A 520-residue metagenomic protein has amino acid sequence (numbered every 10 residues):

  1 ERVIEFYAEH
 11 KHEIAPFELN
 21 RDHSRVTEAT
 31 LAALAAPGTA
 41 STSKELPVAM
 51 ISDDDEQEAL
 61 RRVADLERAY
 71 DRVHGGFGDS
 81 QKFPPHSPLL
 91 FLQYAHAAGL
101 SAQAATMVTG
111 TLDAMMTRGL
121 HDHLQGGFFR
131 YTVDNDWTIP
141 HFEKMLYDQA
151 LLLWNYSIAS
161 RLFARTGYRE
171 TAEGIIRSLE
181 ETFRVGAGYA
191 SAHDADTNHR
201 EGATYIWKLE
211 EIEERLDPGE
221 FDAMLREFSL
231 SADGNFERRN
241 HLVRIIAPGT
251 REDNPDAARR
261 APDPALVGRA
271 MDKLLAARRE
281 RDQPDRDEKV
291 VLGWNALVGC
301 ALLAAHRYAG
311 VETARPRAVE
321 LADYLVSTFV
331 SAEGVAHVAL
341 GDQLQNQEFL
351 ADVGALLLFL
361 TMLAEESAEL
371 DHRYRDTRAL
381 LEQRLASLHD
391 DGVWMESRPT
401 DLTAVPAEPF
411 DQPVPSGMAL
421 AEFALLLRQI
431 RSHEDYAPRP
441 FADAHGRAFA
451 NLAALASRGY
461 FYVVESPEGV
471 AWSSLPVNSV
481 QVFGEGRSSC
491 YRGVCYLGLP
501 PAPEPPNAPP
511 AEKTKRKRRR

Functional and structural regions predicted by a protein language model:
E1-A301, R307-Y308, Q383, R439-R520: Replace the tail clause
G99-S101, R165, P255, R259 (+4 more regions): Acidic, serine/threonine/proline-rich low-complexity intrinsically disordered regions
A114-H121, E320-T328: Glycine-rich, acidic and aromatic/proline-enriched surface loops and short helix-turn segments that act as binding
F128, L152, L302, A314 (+3 more regions): Extended, hydrophobic alpha-helical segments in both membrane/secreted and soluble proteins
Y168, A314, Q345-Q347: Catalytic nucleophile-loop/oxyanion-hole region of alpha/beta-hydrolase and closely related hydrolase-like folds
E181-R184, S327-V353, F359-L499: Long, polar/charge-rich, low-hydrophobicity segments
